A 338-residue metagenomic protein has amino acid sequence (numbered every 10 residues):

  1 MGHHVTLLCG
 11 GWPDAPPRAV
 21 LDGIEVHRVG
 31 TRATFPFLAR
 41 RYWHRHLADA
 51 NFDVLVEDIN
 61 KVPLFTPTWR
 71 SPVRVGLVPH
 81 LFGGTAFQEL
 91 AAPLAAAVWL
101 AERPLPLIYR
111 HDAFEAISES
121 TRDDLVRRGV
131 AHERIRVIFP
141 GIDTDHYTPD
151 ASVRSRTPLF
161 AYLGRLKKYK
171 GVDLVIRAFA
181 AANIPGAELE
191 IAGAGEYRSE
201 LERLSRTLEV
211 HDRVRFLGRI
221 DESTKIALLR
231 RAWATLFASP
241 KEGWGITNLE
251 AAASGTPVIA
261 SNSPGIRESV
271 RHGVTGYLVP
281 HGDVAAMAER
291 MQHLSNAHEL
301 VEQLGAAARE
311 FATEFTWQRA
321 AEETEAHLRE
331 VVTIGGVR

Functional and structural regions predicted by a protein language model:
L94-F114: Membrane-proximal helix-turn-helix segments that form the acceptor-binding/catalytic region of lipid-linked
E115, A151-F179, E190: Conserved donor-binding/catalytic core segment of Leloir-type glycosyltransferases
S120, G141: Carbohydrate-associated surface elements
E202-I220: Nucleotide-activated donor-binding/catalytic signature segment of Leloir-type glycosyltransferases, i.e., the conserved
R219-I220, A227-A232: Short alpha-helical donor nucleotide-sugar binding micro-motif in glycosyltransferases
P240: Aromatic "clamp/platform" in nucleotide-sugar-dependent glycosyltransferases that forms part of the donor/acceptor
P257-A260, V270: Short hydrophobic beta-strand element within catalytic cores of glycosyltransferases and related nucleotide-activated
H272-G273, Y277-V284, H293-H298: Conserved acidic donor-binding segment of nucleotide-sugar-dependent glycosyltransferases
